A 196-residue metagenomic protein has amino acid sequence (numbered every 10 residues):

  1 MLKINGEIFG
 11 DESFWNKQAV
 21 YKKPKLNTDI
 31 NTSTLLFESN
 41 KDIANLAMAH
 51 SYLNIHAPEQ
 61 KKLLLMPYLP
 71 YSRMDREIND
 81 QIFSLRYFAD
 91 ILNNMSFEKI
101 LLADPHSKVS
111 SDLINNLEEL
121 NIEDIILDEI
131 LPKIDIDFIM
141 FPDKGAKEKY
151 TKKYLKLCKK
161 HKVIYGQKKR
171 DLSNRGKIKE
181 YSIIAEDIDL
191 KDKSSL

Functional and structural regions predicted by a protein language model:
M1-L196: PRPP-associated nucleotide enzymes
